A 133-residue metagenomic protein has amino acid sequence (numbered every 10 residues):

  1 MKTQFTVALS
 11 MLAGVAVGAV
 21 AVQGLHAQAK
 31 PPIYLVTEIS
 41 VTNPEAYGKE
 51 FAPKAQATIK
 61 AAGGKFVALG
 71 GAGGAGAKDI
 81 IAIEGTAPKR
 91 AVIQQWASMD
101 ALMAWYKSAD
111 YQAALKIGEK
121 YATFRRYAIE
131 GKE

Functional and structural regions predicted by a protein language model:
M1-A8: Bacterial Sec-dependent N-terminal signal peptides
Q4, G14, G18-K107, E130-E133: Short S/T/G/P-rich N-terminal loop/turn motif that feeds into the first structured element of a domain
K54, A109-D110, G118-Y121: Alpha-helix boundary/capping residues
K65, Y111-Q112, F124: A general structural signal for well-ordered secondary-structure junctions
M103-A104, A113-G118: Short, exposed beta-strand-loop hairpins at the edges of beta-sheets in extracellular/periplasmic proteins
G118-E133: C-terminal end-helix/capping segment
